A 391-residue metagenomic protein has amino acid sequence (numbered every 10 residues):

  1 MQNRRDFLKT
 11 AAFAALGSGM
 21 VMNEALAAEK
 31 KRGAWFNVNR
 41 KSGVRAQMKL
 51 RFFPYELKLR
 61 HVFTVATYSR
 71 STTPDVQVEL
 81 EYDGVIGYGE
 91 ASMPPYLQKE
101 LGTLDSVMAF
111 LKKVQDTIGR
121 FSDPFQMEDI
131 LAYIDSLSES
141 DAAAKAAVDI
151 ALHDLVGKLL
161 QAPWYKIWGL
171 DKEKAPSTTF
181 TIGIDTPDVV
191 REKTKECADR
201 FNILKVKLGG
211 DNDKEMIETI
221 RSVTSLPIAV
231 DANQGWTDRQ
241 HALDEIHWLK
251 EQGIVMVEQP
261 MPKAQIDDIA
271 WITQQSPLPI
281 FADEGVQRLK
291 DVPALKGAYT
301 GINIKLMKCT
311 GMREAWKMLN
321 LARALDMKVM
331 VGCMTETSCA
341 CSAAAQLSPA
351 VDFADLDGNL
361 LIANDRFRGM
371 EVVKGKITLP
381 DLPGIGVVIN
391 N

Functional and structural regions predicted by a protein language model:
M1-N3, E29: N-terminal secretory signal peptides
D6-A27: N-terminal export signals
M20-L26, D154-P163, P349-F353: Short helix-capping/linker segments at secondary-structure and domain boundaries
E29-A229, G235-L243, H247-E251, R366-N391: N-terminal capping/lid subdomain adjacent to the active-site entrance of alpha/beta enzymes
G89, K166, A229-A232, E258-Q259 (+4 more regions): General beta-strand structural signal in soluble alpha/beta enzymes
S136, A264-W271, Q275-P279, V286-P383: Shared catalytic-loop signature of beta/alpha-barrel
K174-T178, R200-N202, T224-L226, G253-V255 (+4 more regions): Short, well-ordered coil/turn segments that N-cap beta-strands
G183, I203-G210, N233-Q234, I254-K263 (+2 more regions): Catalytic beta/alpha-barrel core
